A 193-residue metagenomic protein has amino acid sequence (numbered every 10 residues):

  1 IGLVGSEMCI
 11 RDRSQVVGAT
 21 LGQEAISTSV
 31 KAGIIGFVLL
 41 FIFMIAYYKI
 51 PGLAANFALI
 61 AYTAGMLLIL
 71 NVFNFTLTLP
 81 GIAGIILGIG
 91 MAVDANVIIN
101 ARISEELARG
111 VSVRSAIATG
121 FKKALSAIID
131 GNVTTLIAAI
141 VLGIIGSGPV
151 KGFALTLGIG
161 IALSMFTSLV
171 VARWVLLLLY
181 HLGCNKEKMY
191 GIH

Functional and structural regions predicted by a protein language model:
I1-G5, C9-I10: Single conserved hydrophobic/aromatic residue that forms the stacking wall/gate of nucleotide- or nucleobase-binding
S6, L21, L40, I69 (+3 more regions): Residue-level signature of catalytic and energy-coupling elements of molecular machines, predominantly ATP/GTP-dependent
R11-S27: Short, aromatic-rich amphipathic segments at membrane interfaces that lie adjacent to a transmembrane helix or signal
Q23-T78, I144-G148: Interfacial segments of transmembrane alpha-helices in multi-pass membrane proteins
L39-I45, M91-A95, V141, L163 (+1 more regions): Hydrophobic alpha-helical membrane-associated segments
L53-N74, I85-G90, F153-S168: Small-residue-enriched core segments of transmembrane alpha-helices in multipass membrane transport and channel
V93-N96, N100-I103, R173: Membrane-embedded alpha-helices of multi-pass transport/permease systems
E105-H193: Hydrophobic alpha-helical transmembrane segments of membrane transport and translocation systems, primarily multi-pass
